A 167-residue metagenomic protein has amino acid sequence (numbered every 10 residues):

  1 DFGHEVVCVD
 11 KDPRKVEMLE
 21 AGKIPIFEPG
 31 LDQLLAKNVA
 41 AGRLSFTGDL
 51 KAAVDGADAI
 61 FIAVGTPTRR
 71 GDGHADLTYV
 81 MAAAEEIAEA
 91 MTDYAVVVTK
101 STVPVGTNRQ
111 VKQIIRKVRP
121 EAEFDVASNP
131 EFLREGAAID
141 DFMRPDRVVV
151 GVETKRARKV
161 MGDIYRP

Functional and structural regions predicted by a protein language model:
D1-P167: Structural/interface elements that position substrates and couple domains in central-metabolism enzymes
